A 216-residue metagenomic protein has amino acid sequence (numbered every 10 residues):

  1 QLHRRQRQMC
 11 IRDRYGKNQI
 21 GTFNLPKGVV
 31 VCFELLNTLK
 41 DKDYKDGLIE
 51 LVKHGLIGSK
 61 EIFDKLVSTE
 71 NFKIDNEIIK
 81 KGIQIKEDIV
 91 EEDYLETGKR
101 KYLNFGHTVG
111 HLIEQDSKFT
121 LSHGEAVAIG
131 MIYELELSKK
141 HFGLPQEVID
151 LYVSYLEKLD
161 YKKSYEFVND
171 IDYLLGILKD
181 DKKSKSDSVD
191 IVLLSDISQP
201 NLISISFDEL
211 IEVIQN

Functional and structural regions predicted by a protein language model:
Q1-I11: Single conserved hydrophobic/aromatic residue that forms the stacking wall/gate of nucleotide- or nucleobase-binding
C10, F105, V109-I113: Active-site His/Glu-centered metal-binding helix of metallohydrolases
R14-N18, N24-L25, A126-L135: Mg2+-dependent prenyl diphosphate-binding active-site environment of isoprenoid biosynthetic enzymes
Y15-L103: Carboxylate- and glycine-rich phosphate/diphosphate-binding segment that chelates Mg2+/Mn2+
C32, H107, M131, I197: Residue-level signal for inorganic ion chemistry
I49-L51, Q146-N216: C-terminal charged capping/lid subdomain of soluble metabolic enzymes
L112-L121: Catalytic Zn2+-binding segment of zinc metalloproteases
S122-D160: Active-site pocket-lining segment
